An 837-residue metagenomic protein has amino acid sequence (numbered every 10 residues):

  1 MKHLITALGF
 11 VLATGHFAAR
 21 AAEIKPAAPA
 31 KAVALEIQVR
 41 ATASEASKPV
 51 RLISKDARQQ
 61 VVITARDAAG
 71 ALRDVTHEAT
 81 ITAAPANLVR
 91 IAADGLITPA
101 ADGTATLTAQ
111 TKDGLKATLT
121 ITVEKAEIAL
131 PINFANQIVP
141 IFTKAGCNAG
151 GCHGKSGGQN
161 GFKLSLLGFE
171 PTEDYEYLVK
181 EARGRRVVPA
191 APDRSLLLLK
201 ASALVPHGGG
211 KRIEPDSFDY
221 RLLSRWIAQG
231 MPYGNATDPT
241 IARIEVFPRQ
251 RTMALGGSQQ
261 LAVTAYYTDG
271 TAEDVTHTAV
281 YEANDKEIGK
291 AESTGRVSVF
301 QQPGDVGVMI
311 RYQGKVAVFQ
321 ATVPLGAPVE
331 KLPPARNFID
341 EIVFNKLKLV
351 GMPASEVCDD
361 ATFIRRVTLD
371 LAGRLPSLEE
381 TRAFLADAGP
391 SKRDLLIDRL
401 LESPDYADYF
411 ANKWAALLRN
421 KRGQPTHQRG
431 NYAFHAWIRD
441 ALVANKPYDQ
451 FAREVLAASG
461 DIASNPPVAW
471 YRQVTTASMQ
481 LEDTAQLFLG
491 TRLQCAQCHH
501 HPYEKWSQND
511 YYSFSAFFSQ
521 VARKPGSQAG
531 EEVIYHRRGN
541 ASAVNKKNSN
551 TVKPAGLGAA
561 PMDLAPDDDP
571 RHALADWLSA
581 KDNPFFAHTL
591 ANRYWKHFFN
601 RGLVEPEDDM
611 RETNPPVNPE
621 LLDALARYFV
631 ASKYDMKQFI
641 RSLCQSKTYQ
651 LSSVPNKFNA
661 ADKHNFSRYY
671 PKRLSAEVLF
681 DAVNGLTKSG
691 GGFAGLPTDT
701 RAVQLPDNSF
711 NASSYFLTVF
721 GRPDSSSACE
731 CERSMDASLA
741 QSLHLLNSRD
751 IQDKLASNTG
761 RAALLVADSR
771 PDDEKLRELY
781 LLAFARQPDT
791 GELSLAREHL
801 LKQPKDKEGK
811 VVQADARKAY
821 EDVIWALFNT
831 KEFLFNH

Functional and structural regions predicted by a protein language model:
M1-L4: Positively charged n-region of N-terminal signal peptides that target proteins for export
T6-H16: Bacterial N-terminal signal peptides
A19-A21: Boundary at the C-terminal end of the N-terminal hydrophobic targeting segment
E23-R58, P85-A100, T104-L130, A135 (+12 more regions): Solvent-exposed helix-loop boundary motif
A65-A69, A265-D269: Short solvent-exposed capping/turn motifs at the termini of beta-strands
A71-N87, L222-G230, E273-E287, A694 (+1 more regions): Short, well-ordered beta-strand segments
T143-L166, R225, Q229-T237, R492-Q508 (+2 more regions): Periplasmic/extracellular electron-transfer cofactor-ligation site, primarily the c-type cytochrome heme-c attachment
K331-D405, A411-G695, C731-E732, Q752-Y820 (+1 more regions): Primarily short, surface-exposed interaction patches in extracytoplasmic proteins
